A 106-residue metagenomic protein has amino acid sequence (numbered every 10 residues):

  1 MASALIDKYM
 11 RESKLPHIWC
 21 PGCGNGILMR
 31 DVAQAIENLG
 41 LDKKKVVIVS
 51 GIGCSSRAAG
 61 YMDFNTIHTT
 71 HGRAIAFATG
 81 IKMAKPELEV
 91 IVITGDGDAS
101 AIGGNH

Functional and structural regions predicted by a protein language model:
S3-T70: Active-site diphosphate/adenylate-binding microenvironment
C54-H106: Thiamine diphosphate
